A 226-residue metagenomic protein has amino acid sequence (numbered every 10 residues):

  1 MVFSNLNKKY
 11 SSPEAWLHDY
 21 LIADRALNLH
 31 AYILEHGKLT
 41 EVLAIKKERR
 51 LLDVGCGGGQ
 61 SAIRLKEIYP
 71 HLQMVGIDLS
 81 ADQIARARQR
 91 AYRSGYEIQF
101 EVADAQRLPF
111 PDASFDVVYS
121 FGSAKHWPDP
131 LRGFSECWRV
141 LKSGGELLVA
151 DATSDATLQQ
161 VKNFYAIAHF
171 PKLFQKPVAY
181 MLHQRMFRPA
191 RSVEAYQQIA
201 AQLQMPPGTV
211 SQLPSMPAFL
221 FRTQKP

Functional and structural regions predicted by a protein language model:
M1-I45, Q60-R64: Conserved class I S-adenosyl-L-methionine
E48: Phosphate-coordination loops involved in phosphoryl transfer and adenosine-cofactor binding
L52, G58-R107: Class I SAM-dependent methyltransferase SAM/SAH-binding core
Y119: A conserved beta-strand element that flanks and buttresses the S-adenosyl-L-methionine
G122-S123: Short catalytic micro-motifs in class I SAM-dependent methyltransferases
L131-S143: A short glycine-rich, Lys/Arg-flanked "PGG" loop and its adjoining helix->strand segment in the class I
A150-L213, P217-F219: C-terminal alpha-helical "lid/dimerization" subdomain adjacent to the S-adenosyl-L-methionine
L220-P226: C-terminal lobe and adjacent flexible extensions of AdoMet/dcAdoMet transferase-like proteins
